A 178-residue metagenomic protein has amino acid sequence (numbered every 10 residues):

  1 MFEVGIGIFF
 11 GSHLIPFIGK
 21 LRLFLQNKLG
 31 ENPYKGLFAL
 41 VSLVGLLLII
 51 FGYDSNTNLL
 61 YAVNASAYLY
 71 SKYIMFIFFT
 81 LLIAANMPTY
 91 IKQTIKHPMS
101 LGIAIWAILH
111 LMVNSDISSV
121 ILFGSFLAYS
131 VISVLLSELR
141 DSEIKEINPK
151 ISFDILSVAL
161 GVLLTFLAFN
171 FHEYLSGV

Functional and structural regions predicted by a protein language model:
M1-Y90, T94, L101-V178: Membrane-anchoring alpha-helices and their flanking helix-loop junctions
